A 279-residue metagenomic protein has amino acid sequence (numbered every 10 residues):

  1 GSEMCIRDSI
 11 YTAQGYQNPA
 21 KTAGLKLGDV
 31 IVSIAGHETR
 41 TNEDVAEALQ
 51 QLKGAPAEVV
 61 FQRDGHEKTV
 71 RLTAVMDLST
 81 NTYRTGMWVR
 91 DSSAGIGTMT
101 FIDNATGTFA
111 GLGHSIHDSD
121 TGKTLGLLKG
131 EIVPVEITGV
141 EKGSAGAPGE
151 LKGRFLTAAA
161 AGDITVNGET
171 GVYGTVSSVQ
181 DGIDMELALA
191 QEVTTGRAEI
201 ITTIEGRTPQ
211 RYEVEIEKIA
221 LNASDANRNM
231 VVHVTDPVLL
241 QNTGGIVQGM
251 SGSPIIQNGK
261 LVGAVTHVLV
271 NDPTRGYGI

Functional and structural regions predicted by a protein language model:
G1-I6: Short, small-residue-biased leader/transition segments that mark boundaries at the very start of proteins
A13-N18, T41-E47, T85, I183-M185: N-terminal post-signal-peptidase region of extra-cytosolic proteins
Q17-N42, I255-N258, V262-G263: Conserved PDZ fold ligand-binding element
P19-G24, E47-Q50, A190-Q191, T243-I246 (+1 more regions): Short, surface-exposed secondary-structure edge patches
K26, I34, A46-G86: PDZ-domain C-terminal substructure recognizer with occasional recognition of PDZ-binding tails
I31-V32, V45, A57, L78 (+4 more regions): Generic structural signal for buried aliphatic residues
H37-A48, T69, P209-Y212, N271-R275: Short, Lys/Arg- and Gly-enriched loop/turn segments at beta-strand edges
G65, V75-G244, Q248, Q257-N258 (+2 more regions): Serine endopeptidase catalytic core focused on the charge-relay Asp
